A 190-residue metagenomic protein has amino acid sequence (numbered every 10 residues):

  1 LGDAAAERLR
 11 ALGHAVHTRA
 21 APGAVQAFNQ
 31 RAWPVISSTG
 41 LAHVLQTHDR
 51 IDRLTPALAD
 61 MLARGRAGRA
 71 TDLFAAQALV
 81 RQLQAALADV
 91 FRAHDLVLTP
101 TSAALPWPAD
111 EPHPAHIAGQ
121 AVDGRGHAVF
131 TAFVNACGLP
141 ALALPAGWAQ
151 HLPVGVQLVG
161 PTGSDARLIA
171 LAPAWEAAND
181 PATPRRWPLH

Functional and structural regions predicted by a protein language model:
L1-A32, R66-G68: Gly/Ser-rich, acidic/histidine-flanked active-site/gating loops
D3-L12, F74, A85, N135-H190: Structural helix-boundary/capping segments
Q26-S38, H113-A115, Q157-V159: Short low-complexity, flexible loop/linker segments enriched in glycine and/or proline with clustered acidic
F28, W107-D110, P153, L168: Short glycine-/acidic-enriched loop or helix-start segments at secondary-structure transitions that form or flank
V35-A88, P100, A104, A143-P153: Short helix-loop capping/hinge segments that flank enzyme active sites or metal/cofactor-binding pockets
A88-D89, Q120-P145: Small-aliphatic-rich amphipathic alpha-helix that forms the alpha element of a beta-alpha
D95-L96: Short, Asp-centered acidic motifs that coordinate Mg2+ and/or phosphate in catalytic or ligand-binding sites
P106-A128: Short, surface-exposed loop/helix-turn segments at secondary-structure junctions that function as lids/hinges flanking
